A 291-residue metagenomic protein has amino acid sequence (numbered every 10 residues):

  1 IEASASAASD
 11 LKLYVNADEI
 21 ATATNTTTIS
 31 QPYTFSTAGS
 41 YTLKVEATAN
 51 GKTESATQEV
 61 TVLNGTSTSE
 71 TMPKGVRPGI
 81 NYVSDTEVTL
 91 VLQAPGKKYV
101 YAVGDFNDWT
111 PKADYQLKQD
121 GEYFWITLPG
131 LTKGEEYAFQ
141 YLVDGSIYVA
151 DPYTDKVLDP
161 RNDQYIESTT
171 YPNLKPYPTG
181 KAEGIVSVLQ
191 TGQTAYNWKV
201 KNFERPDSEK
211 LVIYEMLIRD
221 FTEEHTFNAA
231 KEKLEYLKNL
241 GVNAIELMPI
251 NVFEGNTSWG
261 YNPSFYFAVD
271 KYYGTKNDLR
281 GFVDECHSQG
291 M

Functional and structural regions predicted by a protein language model:
E19-T27, Y115-D120: Short beta-strand segments within Ig-like beta-sandwich modules, predominantly Fibronectin type-III
F35-T37, L131: Residue-level recognition of secondary-structure-to-loop junctions
G39-L43, E135-Y137: Exposed beta-strand face motif in extracellular beta-rich ectodomains
L63-V100, A150-K210: Basic K/R-rich, polyanion-interacting modules in nucleoproteins and related proteins
S84, V91-E136, D144-E167: Aromatic-rich carbohydrate-binding modules that target alpha-glucans
T191-A244: An acidic-aromatic substrate-binding cleft motif
Y236-G281: Aromatic-lined carbohydrate-binding/catalytic grooves of carbohydrate-active enzymes
